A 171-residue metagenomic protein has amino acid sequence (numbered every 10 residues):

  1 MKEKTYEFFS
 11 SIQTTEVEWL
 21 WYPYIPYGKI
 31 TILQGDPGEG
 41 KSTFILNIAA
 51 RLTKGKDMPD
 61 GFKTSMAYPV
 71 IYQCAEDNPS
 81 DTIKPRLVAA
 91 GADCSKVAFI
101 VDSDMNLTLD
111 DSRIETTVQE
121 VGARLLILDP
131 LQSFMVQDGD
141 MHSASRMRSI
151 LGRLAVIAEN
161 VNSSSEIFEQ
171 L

Functional and structural regions predicted by a protein language model:
M1-K4: Charged, amphipathic alpha-helical linker segments immediately N-terminal to NTP-binding catalytic cores
Y6-F9, T15-E16, L20-Y22, P26 (+2 more regions): Conserved inter-motif catalytic segment of the P-loop NTP-binding fold
I30: Walker A (P-loop) ATP-phosphate-binding motif of ABC ATPase nucleotide-binding domains
F44, I48: Hydrophobic positions on the alpha1 helix immediately C-terminal to the Walker A/P-loop
T53: Gly/Ala-rich phosphate-binding loop of Rossmann-like dinucleotide-binding domains, activating on the conserved
Q73, I127-L128, N162-Q170: Structural recognition of the conserved hydrophobic beta-strand(s) that form the central parallel beta-sheet of P-loop
E159: Helix-to-beta-strand junctions that scaffold the AdoMet/dcAdoMet cofactor pocket in Class I SAM-dependent enzymes
